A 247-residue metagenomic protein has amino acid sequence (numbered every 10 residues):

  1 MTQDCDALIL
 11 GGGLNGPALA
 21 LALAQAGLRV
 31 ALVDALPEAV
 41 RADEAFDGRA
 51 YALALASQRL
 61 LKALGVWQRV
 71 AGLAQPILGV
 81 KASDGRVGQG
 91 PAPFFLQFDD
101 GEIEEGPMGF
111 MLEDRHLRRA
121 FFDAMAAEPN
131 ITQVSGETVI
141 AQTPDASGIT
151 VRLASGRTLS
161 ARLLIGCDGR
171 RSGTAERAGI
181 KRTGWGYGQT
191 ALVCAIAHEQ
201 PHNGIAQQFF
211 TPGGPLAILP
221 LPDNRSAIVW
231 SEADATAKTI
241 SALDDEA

Functional and structural regions predicted by a protein language model:
D4, L73-R177, W185-T190, D245: Conserved N-terminal helical subregion
C5-L32: N-terminal Rossmann-like FAD-binding beta1-loop-alpha1 element of flavoenzymes
G11, D34, K81-D84, I196: Short beta-strand/turn micro-motifs composed of small residues that flank or help shape donor/cofactor-binding pockets
N15, E38, R171: Conserved Rossmann-like nucleotide-cofactor binding loop
A22, A120, A124, A195: Rossmann-fold NAD(P)-dependent oxidoreductase module
A24-R49: Glycine-rich FAD pyrophosphate-binding loop
A45-V87: N-terminal FAD cofactor-binding segment of flavoenzymes
L61, T150, C167-A247: Conserved FAD-binding catalytic core of PHBH/FMO-like flavoproteins
